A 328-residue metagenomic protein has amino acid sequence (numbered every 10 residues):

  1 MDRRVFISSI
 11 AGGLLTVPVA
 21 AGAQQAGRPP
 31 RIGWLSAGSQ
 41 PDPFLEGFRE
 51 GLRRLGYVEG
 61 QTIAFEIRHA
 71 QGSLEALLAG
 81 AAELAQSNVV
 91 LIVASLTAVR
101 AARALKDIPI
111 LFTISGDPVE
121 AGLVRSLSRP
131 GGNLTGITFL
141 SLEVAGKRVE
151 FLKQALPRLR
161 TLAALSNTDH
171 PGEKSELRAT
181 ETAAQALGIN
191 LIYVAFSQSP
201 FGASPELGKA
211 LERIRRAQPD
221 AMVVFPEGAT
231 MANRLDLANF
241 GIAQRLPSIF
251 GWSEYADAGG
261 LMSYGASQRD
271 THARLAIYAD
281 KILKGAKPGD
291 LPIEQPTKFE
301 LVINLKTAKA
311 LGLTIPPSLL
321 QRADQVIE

Functional and structural regions predicted by a protein language model:
M1-E328: Short hydrophobic alpha-helices and adjacent helix-cap/hinge residues
